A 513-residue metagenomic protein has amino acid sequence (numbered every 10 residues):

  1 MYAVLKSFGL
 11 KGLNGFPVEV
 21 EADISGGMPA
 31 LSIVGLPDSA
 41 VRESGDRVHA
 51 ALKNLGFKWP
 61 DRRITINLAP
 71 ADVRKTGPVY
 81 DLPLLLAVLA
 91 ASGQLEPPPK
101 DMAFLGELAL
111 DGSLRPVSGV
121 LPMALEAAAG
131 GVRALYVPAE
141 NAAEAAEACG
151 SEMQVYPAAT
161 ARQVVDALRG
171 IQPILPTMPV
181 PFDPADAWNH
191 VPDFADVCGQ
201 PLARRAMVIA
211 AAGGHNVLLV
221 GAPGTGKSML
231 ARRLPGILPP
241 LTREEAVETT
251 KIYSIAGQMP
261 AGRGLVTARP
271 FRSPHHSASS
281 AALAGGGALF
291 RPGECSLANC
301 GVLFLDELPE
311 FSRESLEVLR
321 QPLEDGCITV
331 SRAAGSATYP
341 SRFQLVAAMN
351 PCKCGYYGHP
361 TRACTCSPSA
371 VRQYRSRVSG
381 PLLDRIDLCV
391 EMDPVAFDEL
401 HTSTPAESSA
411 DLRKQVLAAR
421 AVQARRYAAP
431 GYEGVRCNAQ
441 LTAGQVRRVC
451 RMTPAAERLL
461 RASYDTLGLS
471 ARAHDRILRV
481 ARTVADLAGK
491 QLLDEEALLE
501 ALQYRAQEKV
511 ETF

Functional and structural regions predicted by a protein language model:
M1-L218, A222, S228, S331 (+2 more regions): Peripheral, non-AAA+ core regions of ATP-driven protein-machinery
A40-G45, K58-P60, N67-G77, L289-F290 (+1 more regions): Basic, amphipathic alpha-helical bundle interface domains used for macromolecular binding and assembly
D111, L305-S312, G355: Catalytic P-loop NTPase motifs of RecA-like helicase/translocase cores
V208, L265, P270, S280-L303 (+1 more regions): Conserved alpha-helical scaffold flanking the Walker A/P-loop in AAA+ ATPase domains
L219-P260: Walker A/P-loop
E245-S279, G286-G287, D393, E433-G444 (+2 more regions): Conserved inter-motif catalytic segment of the P-loop NTP-binding fold
C300, D306-E307, V318: Walker B catalytic acidic pair
